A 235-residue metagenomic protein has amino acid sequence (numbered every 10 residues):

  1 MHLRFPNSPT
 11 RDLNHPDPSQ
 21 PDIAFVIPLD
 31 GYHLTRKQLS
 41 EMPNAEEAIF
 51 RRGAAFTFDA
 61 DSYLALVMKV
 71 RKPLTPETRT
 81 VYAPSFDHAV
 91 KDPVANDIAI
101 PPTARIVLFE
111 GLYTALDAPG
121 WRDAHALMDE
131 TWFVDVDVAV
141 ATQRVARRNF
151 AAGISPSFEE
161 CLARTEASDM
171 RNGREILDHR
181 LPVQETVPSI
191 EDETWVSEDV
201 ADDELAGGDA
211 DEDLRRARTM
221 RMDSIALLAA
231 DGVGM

Functional and structural regions predicted by a protein language model:
M1-N7: Glycine-rich phosphate-binding P-loop
S8-V26: N-terminal catalytic or cofactor-binding beta/alpha core of small enzyme domains
P21-D22, A126-E130, R180-Q184: Short glycine-/polar-rich loops that comprise or flank the Walker A/P-loop and associated switch/sensor motifs
P21-V90: Conserved nucleotide-sensing/catalytic segment adjacent to the nucleotide-binding pocket in NTP-handling enzymes
A24-V26, T131-F133, T186, T219: Conserved beta-strand scaffold positions in the cores of enzyme catalytic domains, especially in NTP/NDP-utilizing
V90-N149: ATP-dependent NMP and nucleoside kinases share a basic, alpha-helical "lid"
A146-I154, A167-M235: NTP-dependent small-molecule kinase module
L162-A163: Catalytic lobes of large eukaryotic enzymes
